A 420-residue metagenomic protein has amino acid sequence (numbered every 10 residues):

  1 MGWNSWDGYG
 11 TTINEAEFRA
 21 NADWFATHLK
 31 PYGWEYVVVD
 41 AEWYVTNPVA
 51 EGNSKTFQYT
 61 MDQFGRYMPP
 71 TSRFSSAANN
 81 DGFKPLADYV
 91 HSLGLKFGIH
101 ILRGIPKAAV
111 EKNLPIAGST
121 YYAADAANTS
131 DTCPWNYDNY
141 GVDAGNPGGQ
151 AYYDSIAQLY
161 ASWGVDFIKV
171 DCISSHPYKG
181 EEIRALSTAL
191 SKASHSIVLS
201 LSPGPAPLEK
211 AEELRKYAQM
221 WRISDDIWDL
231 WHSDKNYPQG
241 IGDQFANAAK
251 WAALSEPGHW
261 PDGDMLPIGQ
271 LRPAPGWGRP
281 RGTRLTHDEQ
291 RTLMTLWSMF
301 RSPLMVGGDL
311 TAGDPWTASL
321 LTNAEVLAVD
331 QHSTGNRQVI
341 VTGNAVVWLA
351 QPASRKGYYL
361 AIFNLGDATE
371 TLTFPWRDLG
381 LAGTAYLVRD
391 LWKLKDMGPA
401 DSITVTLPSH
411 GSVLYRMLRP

Functional and structural regions predicted by a protein language model:
M1-S5, E35-D40, V45, K96-I101 (+7 more regions): Structural recognition of the beta-strand scaffold that forms the well-ordered cores of secreted hydrolase catalytic
A26-A161, V165-F167, C172: Aromatic-lined carbohydrate-binding/catalytic grooves of carbohydrate-active enzymes
K96-V110, S175, S191-L208: Aromatic-lined carbohydrate-recognition surfaces of secreted/lumenal glycan-active proteins
D125-D131, D143-G145, A151, S155 (+1 more regions): Glycan-recognition surfaces
R291, W297-F300, M305-G307, V341-L381: Carbohydrate-binding surface patches
T292-I340: Catalytic cores of secreted or luminal carbohydrate-active enzymes
R377-K393: Solvent-exposed beta-hairpin/edge-strand motifs
P399-P420: C-terminal beta-strand-rich structural cap/linker in extracellular carbohydrate-active enzymes
